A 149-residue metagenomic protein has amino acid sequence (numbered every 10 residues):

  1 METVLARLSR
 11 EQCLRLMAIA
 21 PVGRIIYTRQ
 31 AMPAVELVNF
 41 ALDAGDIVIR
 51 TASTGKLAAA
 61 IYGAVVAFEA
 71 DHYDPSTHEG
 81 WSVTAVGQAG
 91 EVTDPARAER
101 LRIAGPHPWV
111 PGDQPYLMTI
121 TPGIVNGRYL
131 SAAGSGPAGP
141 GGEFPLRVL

Functional and structural regions predicted by a protein language model:
E2-R24: Short, basic/aromatic recognition patches
R7, V48, T119: Short aromatic/basic micro-patch
A18-A20, M32-P33, S82, P111-D113: Short solvent-exposed loop/turn micro-motifs enriched in small/polar/acidic residues
A20-A52: Short beta-strand segments
I26-T28, R50, E69, T121 (+1 more regions): Beta-strand residues in well-ordered beta-sheet regions across diverse protein folds
Q30, G105-G142, L146-L149: Short, active-site-adjacent segments that bind or coordinate small-molecule cofactors and metal centers
D43-G45, K56-A59, R100, G136-A138: A short local loop/turn or secondary-structure capping micro-motif enriched for an aromatic residue
S53-Y116, P122-I124: Short, structured beta-strand-loop surface elements
